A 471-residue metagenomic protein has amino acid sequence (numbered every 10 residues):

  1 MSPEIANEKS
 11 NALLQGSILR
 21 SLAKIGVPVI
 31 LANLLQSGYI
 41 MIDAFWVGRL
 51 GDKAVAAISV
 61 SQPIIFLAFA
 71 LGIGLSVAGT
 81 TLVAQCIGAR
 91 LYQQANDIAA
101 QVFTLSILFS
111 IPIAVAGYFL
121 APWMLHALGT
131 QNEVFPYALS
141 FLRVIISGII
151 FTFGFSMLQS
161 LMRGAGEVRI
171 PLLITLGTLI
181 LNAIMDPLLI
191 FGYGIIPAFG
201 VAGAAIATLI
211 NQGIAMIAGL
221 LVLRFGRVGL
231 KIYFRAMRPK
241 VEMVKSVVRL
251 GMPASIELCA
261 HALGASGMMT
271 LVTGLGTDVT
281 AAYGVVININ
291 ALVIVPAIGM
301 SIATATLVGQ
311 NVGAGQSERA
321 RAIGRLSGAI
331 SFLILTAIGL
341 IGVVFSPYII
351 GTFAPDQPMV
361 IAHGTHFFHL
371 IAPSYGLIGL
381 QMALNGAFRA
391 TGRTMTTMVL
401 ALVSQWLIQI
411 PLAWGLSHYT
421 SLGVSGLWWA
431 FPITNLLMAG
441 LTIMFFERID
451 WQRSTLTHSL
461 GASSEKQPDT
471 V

Functional and structural regions predicted by a protein language model:
M1-G26, V83-I150, I196-M252, V308-S374 (+1 more regions): Short alpha-helical transmembrane segments in multi-pass integral membrane proteins
L13-F45, R49-L50, F66-A78, L82 (+6 more regions): N-terminal transmembrane alpha-helices
K24-D43, V144, N211-A215, G219 (+3 more regions): Transmembrane helical elements of multi-pass membrane transporters/channels
L34, G38-A56, L125-N132, L188-F199 (+4 more regions): Helix-terminus/linker motif at the lipid-water interface of multi-pass membrane proteins
L35, Y39, A68-G72, P112 (+13 more regions): Residue-level hotspots within pore-lining transmembrane alpha-helices of multi-pass secondary transporters
D52-P63, L142, A205, T277-L292 (+2 more regions): Small-residue hotspots at the loop-to-helix junctions and early N-terminal turns of transmembrane alpha-helices
V55-F119, T152-P171, M269, A282-S346 (+1 more regions): Small-residue-rich hydrophobic transmembrane alpha-helices
S76, I145-R163, P171-N182, A204-I217 (+5 more regions): Short runs within selected transmembrane alpha-helices of multi-pass transporters and secretion channels
